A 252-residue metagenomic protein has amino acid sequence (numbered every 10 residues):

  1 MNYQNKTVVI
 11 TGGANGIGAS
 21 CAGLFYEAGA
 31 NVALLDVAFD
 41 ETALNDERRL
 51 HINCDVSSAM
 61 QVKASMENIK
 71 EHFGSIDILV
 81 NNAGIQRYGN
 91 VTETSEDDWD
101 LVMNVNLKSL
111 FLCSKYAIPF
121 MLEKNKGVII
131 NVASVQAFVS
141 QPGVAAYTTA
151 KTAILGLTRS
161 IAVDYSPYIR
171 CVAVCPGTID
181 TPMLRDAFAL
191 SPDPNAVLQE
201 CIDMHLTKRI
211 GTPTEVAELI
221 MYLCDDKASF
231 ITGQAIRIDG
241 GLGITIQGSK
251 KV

Functional and structural regions predicted by a protein language model:
N90-V91, D98-M103, I129, C201: Substrate-binding pocket helix/loop in short-chain dehydrogenase/reductase
T92, V139-A145, K208, D226: Active-site loop immediately N-terminal to the catalytic Tyr-X3-Lys motif of short-chain dehydrogenase/reductase
S114, A150, T158: Active-site helix of classical SDR
P119, A162-P167, S229: Alpha-helical segment proximal to the catalytic Tyr-Lys
S134: Residue(s) in the substrate-gating loop at a strand-loop-helix junction that position the organic substrate next
V139, M221, T232-V252: Short C-terminal tail/terminal secondary-structure segment of NAD(P)H-dependent dehydrogenase/reductase domains
A173, T181, N195-K227, I231 (+1 more regions): C-terminal helical subdomain
